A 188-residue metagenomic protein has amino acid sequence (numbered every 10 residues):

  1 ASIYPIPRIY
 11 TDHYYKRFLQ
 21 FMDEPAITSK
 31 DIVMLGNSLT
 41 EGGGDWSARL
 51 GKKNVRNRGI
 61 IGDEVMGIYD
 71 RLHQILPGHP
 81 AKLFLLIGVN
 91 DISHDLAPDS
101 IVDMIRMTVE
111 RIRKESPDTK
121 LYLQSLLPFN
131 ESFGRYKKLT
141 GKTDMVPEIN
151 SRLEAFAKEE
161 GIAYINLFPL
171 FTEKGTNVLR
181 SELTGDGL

Functional and structural regions predicted by a protein language model:
A1-V33, T40, G44-A48, K158 (+1 more regions): N-terminal secretory targeting modules
V33-L35, R56: Conserved beta-strand elements of the Class I
L35-N37, Q124, I165: Active-site flanking residues adjacent to catalytic metal/cofactor-binding acidic residues
T40-R56, V65-D103, R111, Y122 (+1 more regions): Oxyanion-hole/transition-state-stabilizing segment in secreted/luminal serine hydrolases and related acyltransferases
N57-I61, N90-D99, L139-T140, L183-L188: Second-shell loop/turn segments in exported
P98-T108, T143-I149: Charged helix-capping and loop-helix junction motifs
S116-K120: A short helix->loop->beta-strand "cap" motif at the edges of active sites that frequently abuts
P128-L188: Catalytic His-Asp segment of secreted/periplasmic serine-dependent ester chemistry enzymes
